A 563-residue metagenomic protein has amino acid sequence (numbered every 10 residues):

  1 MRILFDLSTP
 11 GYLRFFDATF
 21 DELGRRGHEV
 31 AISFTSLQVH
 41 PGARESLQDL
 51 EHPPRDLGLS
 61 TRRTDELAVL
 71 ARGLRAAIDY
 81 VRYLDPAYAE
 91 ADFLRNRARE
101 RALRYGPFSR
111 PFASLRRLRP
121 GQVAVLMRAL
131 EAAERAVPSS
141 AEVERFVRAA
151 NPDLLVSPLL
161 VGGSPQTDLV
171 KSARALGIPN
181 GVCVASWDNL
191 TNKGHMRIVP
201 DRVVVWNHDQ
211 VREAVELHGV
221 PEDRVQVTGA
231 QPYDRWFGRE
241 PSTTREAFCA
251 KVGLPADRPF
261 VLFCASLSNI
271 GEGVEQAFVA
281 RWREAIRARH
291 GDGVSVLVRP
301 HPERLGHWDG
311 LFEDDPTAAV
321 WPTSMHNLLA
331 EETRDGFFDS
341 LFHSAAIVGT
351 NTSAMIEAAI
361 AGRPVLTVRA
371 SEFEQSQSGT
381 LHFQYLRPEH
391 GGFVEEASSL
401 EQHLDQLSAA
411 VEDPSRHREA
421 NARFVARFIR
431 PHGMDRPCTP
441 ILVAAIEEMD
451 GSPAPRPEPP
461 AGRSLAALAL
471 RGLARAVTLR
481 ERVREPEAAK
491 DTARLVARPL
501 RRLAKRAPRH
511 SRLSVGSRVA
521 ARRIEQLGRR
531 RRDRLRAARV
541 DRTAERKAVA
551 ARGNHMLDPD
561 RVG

Functional and structural regions predicted by a protein language model:
R2-L4, Y88-F93, E144-G163, S344-G349: Short N-terminal targeting/anchoring amphipathic segment
F5-D17, L160-G163, N269-V274: A short, glycine/small-residue-rich beta-strand->loop->alpha-helix junction that serves as a flexible
R25-V143, R148-A149, R471-R542, R546: Conserved N-terminal ligand/cofactor-binding loop architecture of enzyme catalytic domains
P53-P54, L130-A141, P158-S164, D168-E246: Active-site-proximal region of nucleotide-activated glycan assembly enzymes, centered on histidine/acidic-rich loops
V147, E303-I356, A361: Donor nucleotide-activated moiety binding/catalytic core segment of transferases that use nucleotide-activated donors
R197-P200, V220-E222, S353-P431: Catalytic binding pocket for nucleotide-activated donors in carbohydrate/polymer assembly enzymes
D234-N327: Conserved catalytic-core segment of nucleotide-activated headgroup transferases in glycan assembly
P241, A265-N269, H390, V394-R542 (+2 more regions): C-terminal amphipathic helix plus adjacent low-complexity, charged tail appended to glycosyltransferase catalytic
